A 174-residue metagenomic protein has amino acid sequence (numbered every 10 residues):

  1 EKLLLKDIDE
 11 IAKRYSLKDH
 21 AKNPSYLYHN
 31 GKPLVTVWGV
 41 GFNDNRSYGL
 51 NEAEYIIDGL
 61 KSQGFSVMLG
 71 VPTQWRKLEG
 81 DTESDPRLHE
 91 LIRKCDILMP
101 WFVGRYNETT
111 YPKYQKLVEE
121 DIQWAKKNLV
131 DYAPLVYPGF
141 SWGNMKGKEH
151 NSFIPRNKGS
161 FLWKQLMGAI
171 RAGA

Functional and structural regions predicted by a protein language model:
E1-A174: Glycan-processing catalytic domains of CAZymes
